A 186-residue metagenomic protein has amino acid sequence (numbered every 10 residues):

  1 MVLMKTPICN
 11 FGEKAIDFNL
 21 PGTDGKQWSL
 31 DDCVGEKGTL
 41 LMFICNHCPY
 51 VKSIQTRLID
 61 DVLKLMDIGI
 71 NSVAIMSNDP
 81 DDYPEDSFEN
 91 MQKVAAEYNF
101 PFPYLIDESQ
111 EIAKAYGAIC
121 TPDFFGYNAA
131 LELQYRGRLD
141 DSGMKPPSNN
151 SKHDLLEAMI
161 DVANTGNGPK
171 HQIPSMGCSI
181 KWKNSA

Functional and structural regions predicted by a protein language model:
M1-N164, G168-Q172, S179, A186: Chalcogenol-based redox active-site neighborhoods
